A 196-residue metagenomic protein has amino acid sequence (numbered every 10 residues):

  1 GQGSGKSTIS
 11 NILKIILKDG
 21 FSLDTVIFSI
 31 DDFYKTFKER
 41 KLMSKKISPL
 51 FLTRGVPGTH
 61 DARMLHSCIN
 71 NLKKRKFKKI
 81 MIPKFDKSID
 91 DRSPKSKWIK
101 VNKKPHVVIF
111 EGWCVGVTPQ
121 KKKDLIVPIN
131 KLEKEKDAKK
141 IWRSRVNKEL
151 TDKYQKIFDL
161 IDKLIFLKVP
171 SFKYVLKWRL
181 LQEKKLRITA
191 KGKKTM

Functional and structural regions predicted by a protein language model:
S4: ATP-binding Walker
S7: Walker A/P-loop
I15-V26: Post-Walker A helix-loop "phosphate-sensing" segment adjacent to the P-loop in P-loop NTPases
V26-S29, F33-D90: Conserved nucleotide-sensing/catalytic segment adjacent to the nucleotide-binding pocket in NTP-handling enzymes
F77-K78, K104-V108, K163: Loop/turn-to-beta-strand initiation segments
K87-P94, S144-L150: Short gly/ser/thr-rich secondary-structure transition/capping motifs
C114-M196: Conserved NTP phosphate-binding and transfer environment spanning the P-loop NTPase/kinase superfamily
